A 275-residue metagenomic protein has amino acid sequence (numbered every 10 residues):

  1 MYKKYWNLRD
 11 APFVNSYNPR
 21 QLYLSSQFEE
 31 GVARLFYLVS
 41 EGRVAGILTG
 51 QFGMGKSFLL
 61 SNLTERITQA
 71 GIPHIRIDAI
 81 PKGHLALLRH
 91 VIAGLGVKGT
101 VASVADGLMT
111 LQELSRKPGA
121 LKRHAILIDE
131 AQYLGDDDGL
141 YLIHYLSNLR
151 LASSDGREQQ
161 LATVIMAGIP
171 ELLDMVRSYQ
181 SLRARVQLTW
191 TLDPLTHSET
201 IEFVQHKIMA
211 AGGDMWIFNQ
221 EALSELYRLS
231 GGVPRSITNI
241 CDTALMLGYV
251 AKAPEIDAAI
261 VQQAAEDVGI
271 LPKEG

Functional and structural regions predicted by a protein language model:
M1-R43, K273-G275: A short, basic N-terminal segment
A11-F13, I72, K82-V101: Conserved NTP-binding/hydrolysis module of P-loop NTPases
E41-N62: Walker A/P-loop nucleotide-binding motif
G46, Q69-I80: Conserved catalytic segments around the Walker B and adjacent sensor/switch elements of P-loop NTPase domains
L63-I67, P170-Q187: Short regulatory helix/loop adjacent to the ATP-binding pocket of P-loop NTPases
I72, Q160, S178-D193: A short helix-turn-beta junction within AAA+ P-loop NTPase domains corresponding to the substrate/partner-engaging
G83-A86, V97-L142, R150-L161, D174-M175 (+3 more regions): Mid-core helix/loop region of P-loop NTP-binding domains shared across ATPases and GTPases
A105, A125, M209-G275: C-terminal alpha-helical "lid" subdomain
